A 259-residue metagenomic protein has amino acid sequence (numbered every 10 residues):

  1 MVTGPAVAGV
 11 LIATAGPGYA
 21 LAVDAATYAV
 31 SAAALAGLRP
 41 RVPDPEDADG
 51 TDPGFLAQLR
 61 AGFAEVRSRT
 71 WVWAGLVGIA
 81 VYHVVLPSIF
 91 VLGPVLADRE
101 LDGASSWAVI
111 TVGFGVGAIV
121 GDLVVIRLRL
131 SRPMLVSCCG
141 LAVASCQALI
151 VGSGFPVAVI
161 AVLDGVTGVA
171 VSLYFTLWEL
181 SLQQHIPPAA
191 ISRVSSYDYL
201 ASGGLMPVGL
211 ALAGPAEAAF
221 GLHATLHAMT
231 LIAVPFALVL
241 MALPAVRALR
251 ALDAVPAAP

Functional and structural regions predicted by a protein language model:
M1-P259: Alpha-helical transmembrane-bundle signature of multi-pass membrane transport and export proteins
